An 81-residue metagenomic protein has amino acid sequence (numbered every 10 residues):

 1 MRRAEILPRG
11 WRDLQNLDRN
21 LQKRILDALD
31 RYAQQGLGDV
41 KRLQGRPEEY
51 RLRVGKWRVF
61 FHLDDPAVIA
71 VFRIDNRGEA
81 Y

Functional and structural regions predicted by a protein language model:
M1-R12, N16, N20-K23, L37-G38 (+2 more regions): Enriched for short, Lys/Arg-rich terminal
D27-L52: A short, surface-exposed loop/turn module that caps and links secondary-structure elements
